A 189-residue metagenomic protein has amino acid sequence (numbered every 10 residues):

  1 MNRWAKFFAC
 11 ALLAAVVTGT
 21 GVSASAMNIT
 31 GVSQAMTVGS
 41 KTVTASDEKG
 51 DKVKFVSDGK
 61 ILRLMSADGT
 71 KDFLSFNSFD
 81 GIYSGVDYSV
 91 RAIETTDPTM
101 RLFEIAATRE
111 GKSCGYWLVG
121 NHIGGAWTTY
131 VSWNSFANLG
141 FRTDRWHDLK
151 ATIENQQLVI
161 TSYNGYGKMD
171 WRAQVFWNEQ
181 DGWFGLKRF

Functional and structural regions predicted by a protein language model:
M1-A9: Bacterial N-terminal signal peptides that target proteins for export
A9-L12, V17, G21-M65, G140-F189: Acidic, small-residue rich beta-repeat scaffolds with periodic aromatic anchors
D51-I61, A67-K71, D80-T96: N-terminal secretory signal peptides
K52, E94-A107, L118, T152-T161: Acidic/hydrophobic-patterned starts of short beta strands in beta-sheet-rich repeat architectures
L62-F79, L118-S135, A173-L186: Surface-exposed loop/turn elements that mediate protein-protein interactions on large endomembrane-trafficking
M65-A67, A106-T108, N121-H122, T161-G165: A generic structural motif
S75-S89, F136-D144: Repeat-based blade/solenoid architectures
P98-N138: Long, charged/polar, surface-exposed segments that mediate recognition or autoinhibition
